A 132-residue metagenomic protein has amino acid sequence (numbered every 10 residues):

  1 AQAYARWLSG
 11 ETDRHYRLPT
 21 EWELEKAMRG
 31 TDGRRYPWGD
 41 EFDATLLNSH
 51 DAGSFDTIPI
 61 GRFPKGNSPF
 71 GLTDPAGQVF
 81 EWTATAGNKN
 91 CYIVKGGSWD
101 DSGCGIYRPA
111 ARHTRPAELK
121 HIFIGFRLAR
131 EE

Functional and structural regions predicted by a protein language model:
Q2-I122: Functional-site microenvironments in short loops/helix caps that host divalent-cation chemistry
I122-E132: Short, structured beta-strand segments at or near domain termini in extracellular proteins/domains
